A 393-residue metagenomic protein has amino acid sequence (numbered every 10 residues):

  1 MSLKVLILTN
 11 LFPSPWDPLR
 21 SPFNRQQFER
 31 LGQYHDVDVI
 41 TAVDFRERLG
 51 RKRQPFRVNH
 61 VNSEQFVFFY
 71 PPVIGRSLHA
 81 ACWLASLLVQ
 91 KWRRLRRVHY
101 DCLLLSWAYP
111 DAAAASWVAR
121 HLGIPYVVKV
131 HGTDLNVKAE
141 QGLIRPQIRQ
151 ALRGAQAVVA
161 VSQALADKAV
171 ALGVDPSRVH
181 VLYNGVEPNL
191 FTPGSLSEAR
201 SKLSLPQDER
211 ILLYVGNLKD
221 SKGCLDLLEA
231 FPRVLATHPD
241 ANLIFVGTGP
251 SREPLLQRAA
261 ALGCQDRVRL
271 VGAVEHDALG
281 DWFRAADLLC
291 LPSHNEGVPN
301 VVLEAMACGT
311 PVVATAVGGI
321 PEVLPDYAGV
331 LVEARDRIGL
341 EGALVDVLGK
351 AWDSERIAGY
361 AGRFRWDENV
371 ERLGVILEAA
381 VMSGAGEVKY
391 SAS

Functional and structural regions predicted by a protein language model:
M1-Q54, W366: N-terminal subdomain of nucleotide-sugar transferases
L6, P206-K222, L228-F231: Conserved donor-binding/catalytic core segment of Leloir-type glycosyltransferases
R51-F56, T192-L205: A short helix/loop element that forms part of the nucleotide-sugar donor recognition site in Leloir-type
A164, G185: Carbohydrate-associated surface elements
A273-V274, D281-A286: Short alpha-helical donor nucleotide-sugar binding micro-motif in glycosyltransferases
H294: Aromatic "clamp/platform" in nucleotide-sugar-dependent glycosyltransferases that forms part of the donor/acceptor
P311-A314: Short hydrophobic beta-strand element within catalytic cores of glycosyltransferases and related nucleotide-activated
D326-R337, D346-A351: Conserved acidic donor-binding segment of nucleotide-sugar-dependent glycosyltransferases
